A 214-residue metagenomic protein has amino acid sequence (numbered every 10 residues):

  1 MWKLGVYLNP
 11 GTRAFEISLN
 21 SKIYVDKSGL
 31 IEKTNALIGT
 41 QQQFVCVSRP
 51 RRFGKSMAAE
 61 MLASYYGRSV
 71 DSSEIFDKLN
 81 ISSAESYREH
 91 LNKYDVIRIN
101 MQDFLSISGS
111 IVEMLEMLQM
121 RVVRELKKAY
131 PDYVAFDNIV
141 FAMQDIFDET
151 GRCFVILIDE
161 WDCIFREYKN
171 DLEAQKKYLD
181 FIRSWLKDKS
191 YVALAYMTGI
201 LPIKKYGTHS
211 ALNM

Functional and structural regions predicted by a protein language model:
M1-M214: Phosphate-binding site recognition
